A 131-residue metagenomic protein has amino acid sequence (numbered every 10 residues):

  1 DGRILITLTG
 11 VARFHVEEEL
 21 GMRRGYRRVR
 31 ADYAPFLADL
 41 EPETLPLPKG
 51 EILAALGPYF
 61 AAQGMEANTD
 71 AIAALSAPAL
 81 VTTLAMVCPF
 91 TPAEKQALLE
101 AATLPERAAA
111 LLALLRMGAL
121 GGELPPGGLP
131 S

Functional and structural regions predicted by a protein language model:
D1-S131: N-terminal low-complexity, acidic/polar interaction/targeting segments
